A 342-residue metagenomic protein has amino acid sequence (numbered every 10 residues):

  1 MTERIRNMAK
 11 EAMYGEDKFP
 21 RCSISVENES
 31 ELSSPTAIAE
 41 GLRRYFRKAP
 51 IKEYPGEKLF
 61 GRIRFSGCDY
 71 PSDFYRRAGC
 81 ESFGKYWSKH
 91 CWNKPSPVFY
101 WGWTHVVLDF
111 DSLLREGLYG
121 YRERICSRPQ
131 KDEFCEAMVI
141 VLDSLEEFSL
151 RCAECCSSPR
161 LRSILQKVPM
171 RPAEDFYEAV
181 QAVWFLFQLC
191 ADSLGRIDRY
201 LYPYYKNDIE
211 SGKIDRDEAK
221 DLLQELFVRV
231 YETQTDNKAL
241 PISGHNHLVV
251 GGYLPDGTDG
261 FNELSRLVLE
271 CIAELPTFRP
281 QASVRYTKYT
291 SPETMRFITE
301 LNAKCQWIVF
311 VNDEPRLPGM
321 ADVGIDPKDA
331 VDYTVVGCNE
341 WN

Functional and structural regions predicted by a protein language model:
M1-M138, F148, I164-N342: Conserved catalytic cores of very large enzyme subunits
I140, S144: Short, surface-exposed alpha-helical recognition segments that flank or form part of ligand/macromolecule-binding
L145-F148, C152: Non-catalytic amphipathic alpha-helical adaptor/oligomerization segments
C156-P159: A conserved hydrophobic secondary-structure block that centers on an alpha-helix together with its immediately flanking
